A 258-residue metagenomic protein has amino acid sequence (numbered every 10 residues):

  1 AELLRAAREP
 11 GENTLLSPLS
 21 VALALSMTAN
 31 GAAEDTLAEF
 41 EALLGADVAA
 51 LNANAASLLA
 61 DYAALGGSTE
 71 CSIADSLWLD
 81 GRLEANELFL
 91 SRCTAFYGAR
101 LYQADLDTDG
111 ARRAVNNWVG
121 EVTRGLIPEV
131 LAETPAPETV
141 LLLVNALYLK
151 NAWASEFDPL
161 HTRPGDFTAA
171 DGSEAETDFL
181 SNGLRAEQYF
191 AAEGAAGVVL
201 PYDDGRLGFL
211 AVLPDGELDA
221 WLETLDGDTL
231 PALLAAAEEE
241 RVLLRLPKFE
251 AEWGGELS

Functional and structural regions predicted by a protein language model:
A1-F40, G125, E129, F179: Flexible propeptides and autoinhibitory/regulatory segments associated with cysteine proteases
G11, N54-D215, A235-S258: Non-catalytic, conformational "gating/processing" segments within enzyme and secreted inhibitor domains
T28-D61, G165-G172: Active-site-surrounding "flap" and adjacent substrate/cofactor-binding loops of secreted or lumenal enzymes, prototyped
A38-L44, F157-P164, L222-D228: Short Gly/aromatic-enriched secondary-structure transition segments
